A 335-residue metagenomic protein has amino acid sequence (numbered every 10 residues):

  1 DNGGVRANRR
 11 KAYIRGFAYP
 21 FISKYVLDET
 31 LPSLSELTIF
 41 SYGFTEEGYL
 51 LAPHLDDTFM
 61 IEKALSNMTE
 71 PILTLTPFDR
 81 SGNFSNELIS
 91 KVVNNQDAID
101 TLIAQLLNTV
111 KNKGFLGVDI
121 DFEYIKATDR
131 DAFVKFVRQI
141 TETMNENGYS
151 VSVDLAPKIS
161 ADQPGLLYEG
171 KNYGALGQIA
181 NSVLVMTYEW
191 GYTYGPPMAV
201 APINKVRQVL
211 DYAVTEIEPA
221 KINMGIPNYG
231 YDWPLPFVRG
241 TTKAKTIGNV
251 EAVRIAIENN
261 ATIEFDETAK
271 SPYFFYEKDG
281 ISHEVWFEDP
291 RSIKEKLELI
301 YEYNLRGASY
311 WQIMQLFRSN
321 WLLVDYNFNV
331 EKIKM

Functional and structural regions predicted by a protein language model:
G4-L102: Glycan-recognition patch characteristic of GH18 chitinases/ENGases and related GlcNAc/peptidoglycan-binding proteins
A18-S33, N95-K111, G165-G174, F287-Y301: Short, acidic/polar
Y19-F21, Y42, T76-F78, E123-I125 (+4 more regions): Active-site beta-loop-alpha junctions enriched in small/polar residues
L37, I120, V183-V185, M224 (+2 more regions): Conserved, mostly hydrophobic/aromatic
E46-D56, A104, R130-A256: Substrate-binding surface in catalytic domains of secreted glycosidases
P77-I89, N228-K296, Y326-M335: Glycan-binding loop/region signatures in secreted carbohydrate-active enzymes
D79-N108, N112, A161-L166, L184-Y188: Active-site-adjacent "subsite" loops/lids of carbohydrate-active enzymes
K296-M335: Acidic/aromatic/glycine-rich contiguous surface patches that form carbohydrate-binding/processing clefts and analogous
